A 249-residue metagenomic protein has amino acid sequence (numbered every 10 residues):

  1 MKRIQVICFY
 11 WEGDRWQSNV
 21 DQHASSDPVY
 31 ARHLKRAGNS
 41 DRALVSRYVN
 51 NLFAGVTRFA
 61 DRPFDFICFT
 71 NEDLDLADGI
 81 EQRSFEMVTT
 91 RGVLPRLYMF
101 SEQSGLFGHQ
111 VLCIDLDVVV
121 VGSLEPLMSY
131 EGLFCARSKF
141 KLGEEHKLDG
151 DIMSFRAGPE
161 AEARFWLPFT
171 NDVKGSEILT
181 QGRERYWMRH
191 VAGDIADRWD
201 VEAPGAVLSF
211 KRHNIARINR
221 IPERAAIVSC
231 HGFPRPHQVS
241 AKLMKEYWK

Functional and structural regions predicted by a protein language model:
M1-G92, L106-F107, G232-R235: N-terminal anchoring/stem segment of glycosyltransferases
W11-D14, E72-D75, V88-T90, V118-V120 (+5 more regions): Short, solvent-exposed loop/turn segments at secondary-structure junctions
F53, T57, E125, R185-R189: Non-transmembrane alpha-helical segments in soluble domains of secreted/periplasmic/extracellular proteins
R62-N71, Q110-D117, F134-A136, R198-W199 (+1 more regions): Short, hydrophobic beta-strand segments that form beta-sheet elements in well-ordered domains
F66, F100, D117, M153 (+2 more regions): A residue-level signal for conserved active-site and pocket-lining positions in enzyme catalytic cores
L74-S84, L94-K147, S154-G158: GT-A fold catalytic core of metal-dependent nucleotide-sugar glycosyltransferases, centered on the diacidic
D149-R156, E184, R224: Glycine/small-residue-rich pyrophosphate-binding loop that anchors the diphosphate of NDP-sugar donors
A161-K249: Catalytic core and acceptor-binding pocket of nucleotide-sugar-dependent glycosyltransferases
